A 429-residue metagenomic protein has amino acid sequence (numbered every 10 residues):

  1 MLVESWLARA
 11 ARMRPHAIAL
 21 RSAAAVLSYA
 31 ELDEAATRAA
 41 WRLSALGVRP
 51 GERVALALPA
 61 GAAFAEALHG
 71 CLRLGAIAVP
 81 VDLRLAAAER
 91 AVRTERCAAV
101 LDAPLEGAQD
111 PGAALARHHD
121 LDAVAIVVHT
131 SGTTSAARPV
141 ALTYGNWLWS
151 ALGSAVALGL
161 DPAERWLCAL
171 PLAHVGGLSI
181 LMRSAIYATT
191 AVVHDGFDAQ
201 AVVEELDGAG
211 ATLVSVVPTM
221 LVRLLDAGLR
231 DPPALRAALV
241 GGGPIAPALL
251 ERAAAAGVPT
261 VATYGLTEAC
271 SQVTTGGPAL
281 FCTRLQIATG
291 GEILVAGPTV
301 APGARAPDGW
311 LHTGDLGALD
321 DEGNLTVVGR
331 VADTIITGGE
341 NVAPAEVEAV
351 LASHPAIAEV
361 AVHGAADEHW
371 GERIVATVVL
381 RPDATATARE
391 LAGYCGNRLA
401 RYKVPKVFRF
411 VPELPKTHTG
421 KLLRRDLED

Functional and structural regions predicted by a protein language model:
V3, A8, I18-G47, E52-A55 (+4 more regions): Conserved AMP-binding/adenylate-forming core of the ANL superfamily
H16, G112-H129, A136, G145 (+1 more regions): Conserved pre-ATP/AMP-binding loop-to-beta segment of ANL
S28-A30, A125-L152: Conserved AMP-binding A3 loop
A55-A57, F64, L68, L72-V100 (+4 more regions): Short beta-strand->loop structural element characteristic of the AMP-binding/adenylate-forming
L148-R165, A173-L213, A227: Conserved AMP-binding/adenylation subdomain of ANL enzymes
G208-V216, M220-L221, L225-G276, R284: Gly/Ser/Thr-rich phosphate-binding loop
P259, A279-C282, Q286-T313, A318 (+2 more regions): Conserved ATP/PPi-binding loop(s) of AMP-dependent carboxylate-activating enzymes
G297, L316-K403, E413, G420-L422 (+1 more regions): AMP-binding/adenylate-forming catalytic core of the ANL superfamily
